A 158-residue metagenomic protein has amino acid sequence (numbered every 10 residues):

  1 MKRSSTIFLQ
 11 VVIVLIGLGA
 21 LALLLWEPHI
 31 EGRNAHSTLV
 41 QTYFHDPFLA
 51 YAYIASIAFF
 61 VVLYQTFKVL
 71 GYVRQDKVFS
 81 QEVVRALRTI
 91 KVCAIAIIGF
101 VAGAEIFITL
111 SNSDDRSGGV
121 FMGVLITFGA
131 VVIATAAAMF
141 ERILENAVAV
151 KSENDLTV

Functional and structural regions predicted by a protein language model:
M1-G17: Alpha-helical transmembrane segments and their helix-start/interface "positive-inside/aromatic belt" motifs in integral
L18-E31, A134: Alpha-helical transmembrane segments of multi-pass membrane proteins
S37-L63: Membrane-helix boundary elements
L39-T42, R116-L125: Non-cytosolic membrane-interface motifs at loop->transmembrane helix junctions
V61-Q81: Membrane-helix interface/capping segments
V78-T89, K151-V158: Membrane-cytosol interface motif
I98-D114: Alpha-helical transmembrane segments and their membrane-interface junctions in multi-pass membrane proteins
F121-S152: Alpha-helical transmembrane segments and their immediate juxtamembrane interface regions
